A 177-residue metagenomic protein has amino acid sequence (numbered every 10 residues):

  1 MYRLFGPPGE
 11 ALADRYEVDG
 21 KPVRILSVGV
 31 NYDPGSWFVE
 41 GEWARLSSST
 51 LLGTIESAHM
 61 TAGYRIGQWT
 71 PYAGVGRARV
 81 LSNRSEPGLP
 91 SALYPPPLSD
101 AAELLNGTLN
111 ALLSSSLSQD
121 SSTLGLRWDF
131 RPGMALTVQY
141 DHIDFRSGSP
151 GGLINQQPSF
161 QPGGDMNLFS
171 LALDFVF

Functional and structural regions predicted by a protein language model:
R3-F177: Outer-membrane beta-barrel pore domains
